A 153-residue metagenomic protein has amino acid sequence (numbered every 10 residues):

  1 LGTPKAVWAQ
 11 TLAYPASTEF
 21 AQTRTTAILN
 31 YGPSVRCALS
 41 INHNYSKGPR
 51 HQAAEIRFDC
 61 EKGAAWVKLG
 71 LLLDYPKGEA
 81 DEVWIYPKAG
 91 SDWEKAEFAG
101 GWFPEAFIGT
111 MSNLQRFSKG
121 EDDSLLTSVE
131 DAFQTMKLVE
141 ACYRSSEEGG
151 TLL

Functional and structural regions predicted by a protein language model:
L1-Y75, T110-E121: Contiguous beta-strand/loop segments that form the cofactor/metal-binding neighborhood of enzyme cores
V7-A9, K68, A96, L125-S128 (+1 more regions): Short, hydrophobic secondary-structure boundary micro-motifs
G32, N113-L153: C-terminal helix-rich "cap/oligomerization" subdomain common to oxidoreductases
A38-I41, A65-G70, P87-P104: Short amphipathic beta-strand/extended segments with alternating polar/hydrophobic composition
I56, L72-S91: Short polybasic amphipathic segments
A99-S112, T127: Active-site loop of classical SDR/Rossmann-like NAD(P)-dependent oxidoreductases, centered on the catalytic Tyr-X3-Lys
